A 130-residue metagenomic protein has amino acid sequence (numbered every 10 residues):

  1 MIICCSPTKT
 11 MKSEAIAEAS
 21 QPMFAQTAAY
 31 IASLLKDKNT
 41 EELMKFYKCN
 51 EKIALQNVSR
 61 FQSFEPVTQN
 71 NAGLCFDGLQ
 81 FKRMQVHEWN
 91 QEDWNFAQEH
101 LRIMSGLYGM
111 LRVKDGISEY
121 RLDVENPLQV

Functional and structural regions predicted by a protein language model:
I2-E88: Active-site helix-to-loop segments that bind/position phosphate- or nucleotide-bearing substrates and donors across
V86-V130: Internal, well-folded beta-alpha domain core
